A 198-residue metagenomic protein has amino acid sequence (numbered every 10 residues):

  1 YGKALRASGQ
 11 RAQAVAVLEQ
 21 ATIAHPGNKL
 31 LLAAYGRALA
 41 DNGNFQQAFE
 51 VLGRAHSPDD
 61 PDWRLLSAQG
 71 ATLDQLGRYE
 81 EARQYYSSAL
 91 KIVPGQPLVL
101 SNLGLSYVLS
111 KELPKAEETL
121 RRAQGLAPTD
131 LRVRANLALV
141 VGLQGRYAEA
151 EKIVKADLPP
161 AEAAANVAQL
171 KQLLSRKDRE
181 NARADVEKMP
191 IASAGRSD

Functional and structural regions predicted by a protein language model:
A24-H25, A55-D59, I92, G125-L126 (+1 more regions): Structural marker of alpha-solenoid helical repeat scaffolds
K29-L30, D62-R64, Y79, P97-L98 (+2 more regions): Helix-start (N-cap) detector for alpha-helical repeat units in TPR-like alpha-solenoids, especially tetratricopeptide
L137-D198: Terminal, low-structured helical/coil segments at or just beyond the last alpha-helical repeat
